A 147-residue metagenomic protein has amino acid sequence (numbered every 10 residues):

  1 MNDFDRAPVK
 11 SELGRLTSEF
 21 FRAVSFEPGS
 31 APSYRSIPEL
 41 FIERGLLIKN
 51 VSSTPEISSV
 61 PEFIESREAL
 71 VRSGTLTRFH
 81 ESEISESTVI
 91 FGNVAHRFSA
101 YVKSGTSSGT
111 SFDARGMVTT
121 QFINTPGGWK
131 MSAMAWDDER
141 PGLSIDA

Functional and structural regions predicted by a protein language model:
M1-L40: Short, low-complexity N-terminal intrinsically disordered segments enriched in polar/charged residues
R22-A23, F98-G105: Generic short beta-strand segments
S33-N93: A solvent-exposed, acidic/Ser-Thr-rich amphipathic alpha-helical stretch
R72-L76, K103-D113: Short, cysteine-centered beta-strand-loop-beta hairpins and adjacent loop/turn segments enriched in charged/polar
S82-V89, Y101-K103, M117-I123: Hydrophobic/aromatic beta-strand elements that line small-molecule binding cavities or substrate pockets in beta-rich
S108, R115-I145: Short beta-strand edge/turn micro-motifs at domain boundaries
